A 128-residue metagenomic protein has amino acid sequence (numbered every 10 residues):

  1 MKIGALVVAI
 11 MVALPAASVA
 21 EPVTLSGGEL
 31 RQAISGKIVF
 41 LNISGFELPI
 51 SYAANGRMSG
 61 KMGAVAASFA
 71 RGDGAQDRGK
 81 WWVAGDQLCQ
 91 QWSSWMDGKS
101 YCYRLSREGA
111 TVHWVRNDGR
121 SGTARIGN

Functional and structural regions predicted by a protein language model:
A5-P15: Bacterial N-terminal signal peptides
A17-R78, Q87-N128: Lipid interaction determinants
